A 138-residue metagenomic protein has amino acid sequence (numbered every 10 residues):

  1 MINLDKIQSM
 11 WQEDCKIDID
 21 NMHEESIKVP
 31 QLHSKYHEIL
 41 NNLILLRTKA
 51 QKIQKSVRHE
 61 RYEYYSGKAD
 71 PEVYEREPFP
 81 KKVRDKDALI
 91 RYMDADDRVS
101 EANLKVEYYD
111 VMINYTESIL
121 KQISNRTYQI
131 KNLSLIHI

Functional and structural regions predicted by a protein language model:
M1-M10: Eukaryotic intrinsically disordered, low-complexity tracts enriched in Ser/Pro/Thr/Gly and charged residues that serve
S9-N41: Short, charge-rich amphipathic alpha-helices with coiled-coil/heptad character
Q31-K68: Short, well-structured hydrophobic secondary-structure segments
S56-E101: Extended, amphipathic alpha-helical coiled-coil scaffold segments used for oligomerization/tethering in eukaryotic
N125, Q129-N132: Acidic, Ser/Thr/Gly/Pro-rich intrinsically disordered interaction regions
I136-I138: Conserved small/polar residues in nucleotide/adenosyl-binding loops
